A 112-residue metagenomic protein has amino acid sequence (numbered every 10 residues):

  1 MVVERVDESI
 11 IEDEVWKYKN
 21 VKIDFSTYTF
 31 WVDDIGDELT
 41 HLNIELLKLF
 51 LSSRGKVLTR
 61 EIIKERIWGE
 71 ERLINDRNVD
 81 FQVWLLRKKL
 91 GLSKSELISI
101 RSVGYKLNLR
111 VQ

Functional and structural regions predicted by a protein language model:
M1-R5, L58, L97: Conserved short hydrophobic patches within well-ordered secondary structure
M1-Y18: Basic, amphipathic DNA-recognition helix from helix-turn-helix-like DNA-binding domains
I10, Y18, D24, T59 (+1 more regions): Generic hydrophobic-segment detector
E12, K19, I23, N75-V79: Intrinsic-disorder/low-complexity regions
E12, S26, R101: Exposed loop/turn and edge beta-strand positions of beta-sandwich/beta-sheet ligand-binding modules
W16-I44, K106-Q112: A structural micro-motif at secondary-structure boundaries
T29-S93, S99: Positively charged, aromatic-enriched patches within helix-turn-helix-type DNA-binding elements, predominantly
L97-N108: Minor-groove-contacting beta-hairpin "wing" of winged helix-turn-helix DNA-binding domains
